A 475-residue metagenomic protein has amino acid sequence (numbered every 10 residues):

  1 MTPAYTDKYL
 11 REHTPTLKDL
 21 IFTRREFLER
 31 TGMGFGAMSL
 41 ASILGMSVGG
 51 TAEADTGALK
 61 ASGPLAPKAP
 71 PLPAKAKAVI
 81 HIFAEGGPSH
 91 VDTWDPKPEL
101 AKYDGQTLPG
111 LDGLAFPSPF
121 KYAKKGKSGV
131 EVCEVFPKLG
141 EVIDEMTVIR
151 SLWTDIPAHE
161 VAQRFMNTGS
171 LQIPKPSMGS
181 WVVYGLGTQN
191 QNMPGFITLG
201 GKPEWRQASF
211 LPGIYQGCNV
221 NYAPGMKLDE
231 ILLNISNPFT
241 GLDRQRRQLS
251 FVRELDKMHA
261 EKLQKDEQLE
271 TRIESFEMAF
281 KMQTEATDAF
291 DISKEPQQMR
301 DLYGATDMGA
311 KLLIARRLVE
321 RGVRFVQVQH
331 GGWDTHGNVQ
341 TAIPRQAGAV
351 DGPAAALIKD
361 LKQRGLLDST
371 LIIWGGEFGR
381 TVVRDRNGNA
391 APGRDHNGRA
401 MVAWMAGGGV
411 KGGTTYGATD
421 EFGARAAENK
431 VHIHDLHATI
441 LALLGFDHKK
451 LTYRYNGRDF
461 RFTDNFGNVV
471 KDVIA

Functional and structural regions predicted by a protein language model:
M1-A475: Ligand-binding pockets and gating/stacking loops
